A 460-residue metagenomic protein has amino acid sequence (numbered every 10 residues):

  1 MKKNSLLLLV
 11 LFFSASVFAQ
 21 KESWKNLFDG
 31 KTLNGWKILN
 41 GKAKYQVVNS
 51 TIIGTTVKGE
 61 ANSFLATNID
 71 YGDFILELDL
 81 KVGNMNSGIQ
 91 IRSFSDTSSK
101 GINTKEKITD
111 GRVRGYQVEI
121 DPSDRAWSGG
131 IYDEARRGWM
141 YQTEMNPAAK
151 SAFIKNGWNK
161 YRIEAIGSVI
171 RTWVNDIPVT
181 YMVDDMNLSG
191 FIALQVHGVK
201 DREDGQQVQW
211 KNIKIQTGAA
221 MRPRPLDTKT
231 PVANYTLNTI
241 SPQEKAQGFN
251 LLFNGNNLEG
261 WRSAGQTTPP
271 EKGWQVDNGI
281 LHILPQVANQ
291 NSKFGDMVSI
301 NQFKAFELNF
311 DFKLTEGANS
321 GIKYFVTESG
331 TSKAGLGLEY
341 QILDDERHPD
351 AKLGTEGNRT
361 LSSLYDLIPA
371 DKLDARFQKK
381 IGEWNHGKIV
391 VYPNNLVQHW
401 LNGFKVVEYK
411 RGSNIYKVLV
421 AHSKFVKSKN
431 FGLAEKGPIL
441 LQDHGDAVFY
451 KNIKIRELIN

Functional and structural regions predicted by a protein language model:
M1-K21: Bacterial Sec-dependent N-terminal signal peptides
Q20-N460: Carbohydrate-interacting regions of secretory-pathway proteins
